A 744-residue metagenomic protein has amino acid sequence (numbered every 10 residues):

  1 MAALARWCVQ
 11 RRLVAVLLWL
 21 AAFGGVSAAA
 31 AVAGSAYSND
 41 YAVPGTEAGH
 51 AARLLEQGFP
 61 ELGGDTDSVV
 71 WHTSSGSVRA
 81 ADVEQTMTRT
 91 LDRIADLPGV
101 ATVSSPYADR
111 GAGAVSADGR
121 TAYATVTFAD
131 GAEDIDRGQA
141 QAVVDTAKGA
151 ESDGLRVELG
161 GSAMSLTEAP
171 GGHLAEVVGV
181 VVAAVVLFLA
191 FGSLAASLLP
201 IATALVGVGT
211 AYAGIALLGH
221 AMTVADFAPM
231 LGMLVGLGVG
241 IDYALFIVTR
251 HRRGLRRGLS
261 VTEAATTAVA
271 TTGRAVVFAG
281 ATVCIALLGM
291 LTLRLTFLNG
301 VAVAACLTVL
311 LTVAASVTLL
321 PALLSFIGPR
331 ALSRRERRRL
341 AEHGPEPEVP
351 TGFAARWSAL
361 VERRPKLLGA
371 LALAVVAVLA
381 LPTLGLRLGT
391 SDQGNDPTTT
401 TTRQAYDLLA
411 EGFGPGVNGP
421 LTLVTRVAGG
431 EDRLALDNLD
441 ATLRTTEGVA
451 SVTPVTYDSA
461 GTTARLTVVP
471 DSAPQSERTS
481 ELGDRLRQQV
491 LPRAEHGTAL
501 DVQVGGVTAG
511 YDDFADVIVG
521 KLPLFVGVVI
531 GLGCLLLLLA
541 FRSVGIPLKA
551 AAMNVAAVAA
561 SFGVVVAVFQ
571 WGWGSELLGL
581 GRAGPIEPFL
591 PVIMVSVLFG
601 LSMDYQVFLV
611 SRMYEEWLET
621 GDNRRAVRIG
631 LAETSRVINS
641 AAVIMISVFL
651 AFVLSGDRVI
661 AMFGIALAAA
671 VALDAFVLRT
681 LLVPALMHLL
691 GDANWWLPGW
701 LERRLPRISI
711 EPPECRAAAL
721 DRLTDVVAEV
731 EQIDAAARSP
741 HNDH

Functional and structural regions predicted by a protein language model:
M1-S35, V100, A117-T121, G131-L388 (+2 more regions): Membrane-embedded transmembrane helical bundles of large multi-pass transporters/channels
F23, S38, S74-G76: Short active-site-proximal "capping" loops at secondary-structure junctions
V32-G34, T66-T73: Short, conserved active-site loops that position catalytic residues or coordinate cofactors/metal ions across diverse
A36-N39, S391-Q393: Short hinge/gating elements
G45-T66, S74-G161, G385-E576, V607 (+1 more regions): Structured non-transmembrane domains adjacent to transmembrane bundles in polytopic membrane proteins
V70, T125, T249: Short beta-strand segments
